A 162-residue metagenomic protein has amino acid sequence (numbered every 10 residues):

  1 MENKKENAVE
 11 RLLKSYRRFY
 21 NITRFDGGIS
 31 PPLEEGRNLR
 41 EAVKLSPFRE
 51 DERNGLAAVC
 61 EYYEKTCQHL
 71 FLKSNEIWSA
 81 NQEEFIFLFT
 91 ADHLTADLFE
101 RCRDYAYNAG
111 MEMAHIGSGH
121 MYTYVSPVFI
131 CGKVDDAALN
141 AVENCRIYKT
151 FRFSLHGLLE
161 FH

Functional and structural regions predicted by a protein language model:
M1-A91: N-terminal, charge-rich interaction modules
F19, T23, A109-G117, K149-R152: Short secondary-structure junctions and interdomain/linker hinges
K73-N75, A106-G117, N144-C145: Short secondary-structure capping micro-motifs at structural edges
A80-Q82, M121-Y122, F161: A short, structural micro-pattern
L88-H93, F129-K133: Structural motif
H93-E112, D136-N140: Active-site-adjacent loop/helix micro-motif of nuclease/hydrolase catalytic cores
I116-E143: Nucleic-acid nuclease catalytic cores
C145-H162: Charged, structured surface patches that assemble and position nucleic-acid processing machinery
